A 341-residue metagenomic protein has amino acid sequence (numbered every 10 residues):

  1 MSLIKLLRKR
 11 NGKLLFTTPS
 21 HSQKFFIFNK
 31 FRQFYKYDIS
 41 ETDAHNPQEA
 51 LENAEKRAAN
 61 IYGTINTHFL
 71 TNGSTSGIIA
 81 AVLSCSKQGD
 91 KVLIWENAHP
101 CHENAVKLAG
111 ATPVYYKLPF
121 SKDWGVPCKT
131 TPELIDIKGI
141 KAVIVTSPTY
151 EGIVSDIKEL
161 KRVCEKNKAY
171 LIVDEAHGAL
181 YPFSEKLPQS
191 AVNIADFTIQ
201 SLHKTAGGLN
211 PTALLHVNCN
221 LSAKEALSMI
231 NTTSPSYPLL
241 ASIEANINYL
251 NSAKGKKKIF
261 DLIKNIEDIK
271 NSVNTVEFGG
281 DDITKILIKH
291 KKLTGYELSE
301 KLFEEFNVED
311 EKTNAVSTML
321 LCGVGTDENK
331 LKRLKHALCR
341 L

Functional and structural regions predicted by a protein language model:
M1-E49: N-terminal "arm"/small-domain region of PLP-dependent enzymes with the aminotransferase-like
S2-R8, F25-K30, N46, I61-T64 (+2 more regions): Conserved PLP-enzyme active-site core in the AAT-like
D38-T67: Active-site-flanking structural segment that lines cofactor/substrate pockets
E41-D43, N251, C322: Charged, low-complexity surface segments at secondary-structure and domain boundaries
E55, P188, S299: Generic structural marker for isolated residues within well-ordered, non-membrane alpha-helices of soluble domains
N66-H68, Q200, N307-E311: A short linear hydrophobic-aromatic micro-motif
N274-L341: Conserved C-terminal alpha-helix-loop-beta "cap" of PLP-dependent enzymes that closes/shapes the active-site mouth
